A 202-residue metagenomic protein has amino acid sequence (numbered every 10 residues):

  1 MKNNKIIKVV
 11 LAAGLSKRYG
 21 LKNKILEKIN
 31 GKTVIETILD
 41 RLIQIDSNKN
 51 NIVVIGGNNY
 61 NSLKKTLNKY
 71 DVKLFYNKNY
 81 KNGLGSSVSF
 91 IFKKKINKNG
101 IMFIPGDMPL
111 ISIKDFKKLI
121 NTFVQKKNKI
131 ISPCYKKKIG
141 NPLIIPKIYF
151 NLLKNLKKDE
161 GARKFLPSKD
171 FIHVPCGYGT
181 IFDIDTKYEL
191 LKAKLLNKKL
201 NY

Functional and structural regions predicted by a protein language model:
M1-L21: N-terminal nucleotide-binding beta1-loop-alpha1 segment
M1-N4, N151, N155-Y202: Conserved alpha/beta core of the MobA/IspD/sugar-nucleotide pyrophosphorylase nucleotidyltransferase superfamily
K8-V10, V53-V54, M102-F103: Structural beta-sheet core signal
K22, N68-D71, P167-K169: Short, structured coil segments at secondary-structure junctions
K24-I25, G31-I43: Short, well-formed alpha-helical segments that are part of the catalytic scaffolds of diverse glycosyltransferases
T37-G100: Conserved N-terminal catalytic core of the sugar/cofactor nucleotidyltransferase
K81-K147, N151: Conserved beta-loop-beta/alpha segment of the NTase-like Rossmann-fold superfamily that binds/positions NTPs
